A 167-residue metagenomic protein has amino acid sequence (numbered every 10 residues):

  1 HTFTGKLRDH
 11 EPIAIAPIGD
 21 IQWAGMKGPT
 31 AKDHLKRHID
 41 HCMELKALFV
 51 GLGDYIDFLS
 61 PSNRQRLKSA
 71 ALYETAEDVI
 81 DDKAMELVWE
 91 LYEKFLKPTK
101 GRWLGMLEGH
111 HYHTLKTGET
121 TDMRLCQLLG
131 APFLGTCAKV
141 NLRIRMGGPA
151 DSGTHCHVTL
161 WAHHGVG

Functional and structural regions predicted by a protein language model:
H1-R8: A short, compositionally biased domain-edge/stem linker segment
G5, E74-T75, L142-I144: Surface-exposed beta-strand edges and flanking loops
R8-P12, W23-C137: Core catalytic region of metal-dependent phosphoesterases/phosphodiesterases, especially metallo-beta-lactamase-like
I13-G25, H157-G167: Active-site-proximal beta-strand elements of phosphoester/diester hydrolases
K100-G105, Q127-G167: His/acidic metal-ligating clusters that form di-metal
